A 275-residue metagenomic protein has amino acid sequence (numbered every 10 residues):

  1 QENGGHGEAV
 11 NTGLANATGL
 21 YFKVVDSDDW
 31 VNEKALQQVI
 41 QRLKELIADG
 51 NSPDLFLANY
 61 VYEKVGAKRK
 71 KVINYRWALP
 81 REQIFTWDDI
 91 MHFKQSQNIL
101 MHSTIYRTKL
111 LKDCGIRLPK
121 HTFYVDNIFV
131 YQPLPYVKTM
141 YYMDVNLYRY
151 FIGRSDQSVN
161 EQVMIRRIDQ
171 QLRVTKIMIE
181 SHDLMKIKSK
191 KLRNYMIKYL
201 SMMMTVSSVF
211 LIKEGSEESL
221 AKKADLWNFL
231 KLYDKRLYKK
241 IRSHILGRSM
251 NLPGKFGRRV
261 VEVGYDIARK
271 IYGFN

Functional and structural regions predicted by a protein language model:
Q1-Q170: Nucleotide-sugar donor-binding/catalytic module of glycosyltransferases that assemble extracellular/cell-envelope
T86-D89, K191, D225: Exposed alpha-helical structural elements
F129, V174, L200: Catalytic-loop motifs flanking and including active-site residues across diverse enzymes
V145-R154, V159-I187, V206, F210-R236: Catalytic core of nucleotide-sugar-dependent glycosyltransferases
S189-K198: All-alpha amphipathic helical-bundle segments outside canonical DNA-binding/catalytic cores that form hydrophobic
I197-V209: Amphipathic alpha-helical repeat scaffolds of TPR domains
K213-N275: Membrane-interface aromatic/basic loop that binds lipid-linked glycans or pyrophosphate carriers, typified by
